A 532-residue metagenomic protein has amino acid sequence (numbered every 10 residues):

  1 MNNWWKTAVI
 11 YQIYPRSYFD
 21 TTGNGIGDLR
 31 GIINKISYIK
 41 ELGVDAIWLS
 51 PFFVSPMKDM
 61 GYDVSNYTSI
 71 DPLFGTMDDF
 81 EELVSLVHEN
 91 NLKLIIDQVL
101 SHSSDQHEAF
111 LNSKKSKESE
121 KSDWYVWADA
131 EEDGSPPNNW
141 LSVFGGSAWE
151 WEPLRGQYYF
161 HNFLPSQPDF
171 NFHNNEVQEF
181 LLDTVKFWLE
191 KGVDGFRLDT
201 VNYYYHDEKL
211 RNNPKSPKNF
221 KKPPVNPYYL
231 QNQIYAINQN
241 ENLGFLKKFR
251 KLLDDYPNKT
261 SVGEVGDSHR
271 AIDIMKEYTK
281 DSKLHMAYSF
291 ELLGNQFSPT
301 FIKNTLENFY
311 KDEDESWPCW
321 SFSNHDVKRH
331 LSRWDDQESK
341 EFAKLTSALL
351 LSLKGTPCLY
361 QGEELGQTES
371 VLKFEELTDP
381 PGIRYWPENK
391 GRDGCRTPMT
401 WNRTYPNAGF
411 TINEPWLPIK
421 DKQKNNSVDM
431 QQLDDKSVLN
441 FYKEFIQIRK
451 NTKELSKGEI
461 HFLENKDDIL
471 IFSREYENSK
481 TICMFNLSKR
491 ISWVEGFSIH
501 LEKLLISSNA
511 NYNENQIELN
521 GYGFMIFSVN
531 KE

Functional and structural regions predicted by a protein language model:
N2-K186, E190, Y203-H269, M399: Acidic/aromatic-lined carbohydrate-recognition and catalytic surfaces of CAZymes acting on diverse glycans
W4-W5, K209, P214-N238, G244-Y256 (+8 more regions): Loop/helix patches that line or flank the sugar-binding groove of alpha-linked glycan CAZymes
F19-I33, D335-E338, F410-W416, N511-L519: Short, polar loop/linker segments at the starts of domains and inter-domain junctions
K191-Y204, W320-N324: Active-site groove signature of glycoside hydrolases
I272-I274: Catalytic cores of alpha/beta
I491-S508: Beta-strand-rich binding/interaction modules
E514-E532: C-terminal beta-strand-rich structural cap/linker in extracellular carbohydrate-active enzymes
